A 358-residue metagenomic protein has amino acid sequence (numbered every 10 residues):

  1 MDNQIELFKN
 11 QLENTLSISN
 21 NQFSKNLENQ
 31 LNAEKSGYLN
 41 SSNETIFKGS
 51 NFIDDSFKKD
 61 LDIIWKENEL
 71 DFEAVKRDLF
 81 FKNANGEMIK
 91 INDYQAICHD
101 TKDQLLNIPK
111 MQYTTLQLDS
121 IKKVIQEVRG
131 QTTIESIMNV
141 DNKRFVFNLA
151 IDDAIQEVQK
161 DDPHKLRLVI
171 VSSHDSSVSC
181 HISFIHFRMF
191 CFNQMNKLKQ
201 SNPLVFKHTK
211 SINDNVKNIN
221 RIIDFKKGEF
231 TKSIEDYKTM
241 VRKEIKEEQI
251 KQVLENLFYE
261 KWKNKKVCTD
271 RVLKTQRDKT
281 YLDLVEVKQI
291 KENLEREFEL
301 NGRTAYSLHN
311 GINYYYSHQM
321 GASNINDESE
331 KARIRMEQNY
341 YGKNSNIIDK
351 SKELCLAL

Functional and structural regions predicted by a protein language model:
M1-L79, A154-L358: Intrinsically disordered, low-complexity regions enriched in serine/threonine
A74, V128-N139: Short secondary-structure junctions
K76-K90: Conserved oxyanion/phosphate-binding beta-strand-loop segments in alpha/beta enzyme cores
E87-Q112: A short, surface-exposed helix-loop junction/capping segment
I97, F147-L149, I170: Generic structural hydrophobic/aromatic packing signal, biased to beta-strands
K110-T133: Amphipathic alpha-helical segments
I134-I155: Beta-rich nucleic-acid/ligand-interaction surfaces
